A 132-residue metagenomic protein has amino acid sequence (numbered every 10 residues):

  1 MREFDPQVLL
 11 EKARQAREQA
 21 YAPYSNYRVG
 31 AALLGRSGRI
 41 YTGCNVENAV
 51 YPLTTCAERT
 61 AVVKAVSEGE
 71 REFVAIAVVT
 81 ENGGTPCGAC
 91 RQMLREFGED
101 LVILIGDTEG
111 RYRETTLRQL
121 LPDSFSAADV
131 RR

Functional and structural regions predicted by a protein language model:
M1-L10, R71: Short, compositionally biased leader-like segments
Q7-A22: Short, basic/aromatic recognition patches
A13, A31-A32, A61, A65: Small-residue (primarily alanine) positions within well-ordered alpha-helices, especially packing/interaction faces
Y24-N26, C87: Short solvent-exposed loop/turn micro-motifs enriched in small/polar/acidic residues
N26-G35: Short beta-strand scaffold segments in enzyme catalytic cores
T42-D129: Zn2+-dependent cytidine deaminase-like catalytic core
